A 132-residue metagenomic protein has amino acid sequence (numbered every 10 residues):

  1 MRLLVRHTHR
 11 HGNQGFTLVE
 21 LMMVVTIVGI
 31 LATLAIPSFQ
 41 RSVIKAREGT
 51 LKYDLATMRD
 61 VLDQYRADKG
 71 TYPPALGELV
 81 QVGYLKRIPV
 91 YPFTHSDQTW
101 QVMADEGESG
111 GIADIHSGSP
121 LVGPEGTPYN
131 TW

Functional and structural regions predicted by a protein language model:
M1-Q14: N-terminal leader/signal peptides at the extreme start of proteins
H7, F16, T50-L51, D63-Q64: A generic structural signal for short
G12-F39: N-terminal single-pass transmembrane signal-anchor helix
A35-S38, V43, L62, R66: Short amphipathic alpha-helical interaction patches enriched in hydrophobic/aromatic residues with interspersed Lys/Arg
S38-L55: Aliphatic-rich helix starts adjacent to a transmembrane/signal segment
A56-W132: Low-complexity, acidic interaction segments enriched in glycine
